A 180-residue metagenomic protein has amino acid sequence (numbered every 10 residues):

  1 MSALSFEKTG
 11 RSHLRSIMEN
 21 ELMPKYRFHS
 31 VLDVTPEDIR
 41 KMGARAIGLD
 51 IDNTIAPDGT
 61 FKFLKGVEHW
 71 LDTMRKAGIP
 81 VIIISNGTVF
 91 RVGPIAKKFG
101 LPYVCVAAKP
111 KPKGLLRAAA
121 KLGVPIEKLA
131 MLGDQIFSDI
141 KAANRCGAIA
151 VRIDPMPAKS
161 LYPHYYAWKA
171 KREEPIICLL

Functional and structural regions predicted by a protein language model:
S2-L49, A56, T60-M131, Q135-L180: Asp-based, Mg2+/Mn2+-dependent phosphohydrolase catalytic module
